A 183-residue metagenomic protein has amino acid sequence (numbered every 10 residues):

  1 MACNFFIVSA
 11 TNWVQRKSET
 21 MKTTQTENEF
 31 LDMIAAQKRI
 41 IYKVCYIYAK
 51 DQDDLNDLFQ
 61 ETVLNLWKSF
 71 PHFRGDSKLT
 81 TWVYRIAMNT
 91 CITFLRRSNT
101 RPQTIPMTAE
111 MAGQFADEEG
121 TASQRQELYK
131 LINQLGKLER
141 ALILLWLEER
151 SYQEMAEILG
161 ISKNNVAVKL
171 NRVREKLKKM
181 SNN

Functional and structural regions predicted by a protein language model:
E19-K43, N56: A short, charge-rich alpha-helical start-of-domain segment used by transcription regulators
T23, E61-K78, R97-S98: Sigma70-family region 2
M33-Q52, S69, I132: Amphipathic, Lys/Arg- and hydrophobic-enriched alpha-helical face
K43, D57-L64, S77-N89: Structural recognition of an alpha-helix C-terminal capping motif at a helix-to-coil junction
R74, R85-I105, T121: Arg/Lys-rich amphipathic alpha helix in sigma70-family domain 2
I92, L159-N183: DNA-recognition helix of helix-turn-helix
A109-N133: Acidic, proline/glycine-rich intrinsically disordered inter-domain spacer in sigma factors
Q134-E154, I158: Short amphipathic alpha helix immediately N-terminal
